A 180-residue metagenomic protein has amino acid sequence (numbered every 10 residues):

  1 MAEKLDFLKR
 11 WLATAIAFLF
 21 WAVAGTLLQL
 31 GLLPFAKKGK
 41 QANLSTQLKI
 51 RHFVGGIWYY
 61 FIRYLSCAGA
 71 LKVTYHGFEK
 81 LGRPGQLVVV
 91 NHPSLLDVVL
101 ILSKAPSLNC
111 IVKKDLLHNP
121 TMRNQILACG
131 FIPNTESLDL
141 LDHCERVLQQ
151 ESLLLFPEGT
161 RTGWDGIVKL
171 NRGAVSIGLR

Functional and structural regions predicted by a protein language model:
E3-T74, N124: A transmembrane-helix-recognition feature enriched in membrane-embedded lipid enzymes and envelope glyco-/phospholipid
C67-R180: Soluble catalytic domains of membrane acyltransferases
